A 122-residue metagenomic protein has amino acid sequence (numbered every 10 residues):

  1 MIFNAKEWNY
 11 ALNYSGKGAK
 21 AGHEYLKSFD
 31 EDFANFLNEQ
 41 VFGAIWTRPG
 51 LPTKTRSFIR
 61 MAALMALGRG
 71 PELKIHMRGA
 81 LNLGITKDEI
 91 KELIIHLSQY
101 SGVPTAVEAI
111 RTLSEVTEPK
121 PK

Functional and structural regions predicted by a protein language model:
M1-K54, N82, T105-K122: Acidic, glycine/proline-rich low-complexity segments that act as flexible tails and inter-domain linkers
R56-L64, I94: Short, structured motif recognition centered on aromatic/hydrophobic residues
M61-L67, G102-V103: Active-site-proximal catalytic alpha-helix in oxidoreductases
M65-D88: Mid-chain, well-packed structural core segment of small domains
E89-H96: Short helix/strand-capping connector loops at secondary-structure junctions
S98-A106: C-terminal structural segments of small proteins and small subunits
